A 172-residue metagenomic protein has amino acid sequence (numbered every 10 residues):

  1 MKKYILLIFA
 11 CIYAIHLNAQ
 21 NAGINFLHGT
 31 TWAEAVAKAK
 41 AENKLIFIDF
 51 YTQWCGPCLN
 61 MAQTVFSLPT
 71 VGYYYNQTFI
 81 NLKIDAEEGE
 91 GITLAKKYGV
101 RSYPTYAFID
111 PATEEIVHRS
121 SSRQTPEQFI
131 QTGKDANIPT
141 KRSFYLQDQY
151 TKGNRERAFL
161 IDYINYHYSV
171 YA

Functional and structural regions predicted by a protein language model:
M1-G23: Bacterial Sec-dependent N-terminal signal peptides
Q20-E42: N-terminal leader/targeting and pre-domain segments
G23-T30, F50-T52, T64-G91, V100 (+1 more regions): Thiol-based oxidoreductase modules, predominantly thioredoxin-like and allied folds used for disulfide exchange
E42-Q53: Short active-site neighborhood of thiol/selenol oxidoreductases, capturing the structured segment around
C55-M61: Hydrophobic heptad-repeat coiled-coil signature
V100-S143: Non-catalytic, surface beta->alpha helical segment in thiol-disulfide oxidoreductase systems
I138-A172: Non-globular targeting/processing and membrane-anchoring segments
